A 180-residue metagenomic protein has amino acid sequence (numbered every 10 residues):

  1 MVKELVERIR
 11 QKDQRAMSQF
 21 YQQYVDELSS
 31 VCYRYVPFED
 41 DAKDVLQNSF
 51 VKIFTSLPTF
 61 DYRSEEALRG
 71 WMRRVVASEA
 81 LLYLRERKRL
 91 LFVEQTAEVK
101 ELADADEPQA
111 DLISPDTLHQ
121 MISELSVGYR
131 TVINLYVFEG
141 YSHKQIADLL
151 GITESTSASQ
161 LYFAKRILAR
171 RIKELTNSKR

Functional and structural regions predicted by a protein language model:
M1-E27, P58, S123, K144-Q145 (+3 more regions): N-terminal module of bacterial RNA polymerase sigma factors
V2, L82, R89-L118: Internal acidic/polar
R10-Q11, F50-E65, R87-K88: Sigma70-family region 2
R10-Q19, S30-N48, E154, T176-R180: Short, charged helix-capping/linker segments at alpha-helix termini
Q22-D26, R34-Y35, N134-Y141: Short helix-capping/turn signature of helix-turn-helix
D44-V51, E66-S78: Structural recognition of an alpha-helix C-terminal capping motif at a helix-to-coil junction
T59, R73-E94, F163: Arg/Lys-rich amphipathic alpha helix in sigma70-family domain 2
S123-T131, E139-T156: Helix-turn-helix DNA-binding module
